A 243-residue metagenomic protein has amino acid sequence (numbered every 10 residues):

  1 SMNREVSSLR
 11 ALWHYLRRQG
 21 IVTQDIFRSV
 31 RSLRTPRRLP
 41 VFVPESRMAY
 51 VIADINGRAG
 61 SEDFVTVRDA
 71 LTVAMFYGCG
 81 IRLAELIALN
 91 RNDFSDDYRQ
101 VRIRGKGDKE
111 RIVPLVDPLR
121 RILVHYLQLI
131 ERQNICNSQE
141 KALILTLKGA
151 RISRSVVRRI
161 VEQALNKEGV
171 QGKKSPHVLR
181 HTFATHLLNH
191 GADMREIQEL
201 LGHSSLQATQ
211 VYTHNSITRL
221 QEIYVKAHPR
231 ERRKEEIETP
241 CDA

Functional and structural regions predicted by a protein language model:
S1-A243: Conserved catalytic core of the tyrosine transesterase superfamily
